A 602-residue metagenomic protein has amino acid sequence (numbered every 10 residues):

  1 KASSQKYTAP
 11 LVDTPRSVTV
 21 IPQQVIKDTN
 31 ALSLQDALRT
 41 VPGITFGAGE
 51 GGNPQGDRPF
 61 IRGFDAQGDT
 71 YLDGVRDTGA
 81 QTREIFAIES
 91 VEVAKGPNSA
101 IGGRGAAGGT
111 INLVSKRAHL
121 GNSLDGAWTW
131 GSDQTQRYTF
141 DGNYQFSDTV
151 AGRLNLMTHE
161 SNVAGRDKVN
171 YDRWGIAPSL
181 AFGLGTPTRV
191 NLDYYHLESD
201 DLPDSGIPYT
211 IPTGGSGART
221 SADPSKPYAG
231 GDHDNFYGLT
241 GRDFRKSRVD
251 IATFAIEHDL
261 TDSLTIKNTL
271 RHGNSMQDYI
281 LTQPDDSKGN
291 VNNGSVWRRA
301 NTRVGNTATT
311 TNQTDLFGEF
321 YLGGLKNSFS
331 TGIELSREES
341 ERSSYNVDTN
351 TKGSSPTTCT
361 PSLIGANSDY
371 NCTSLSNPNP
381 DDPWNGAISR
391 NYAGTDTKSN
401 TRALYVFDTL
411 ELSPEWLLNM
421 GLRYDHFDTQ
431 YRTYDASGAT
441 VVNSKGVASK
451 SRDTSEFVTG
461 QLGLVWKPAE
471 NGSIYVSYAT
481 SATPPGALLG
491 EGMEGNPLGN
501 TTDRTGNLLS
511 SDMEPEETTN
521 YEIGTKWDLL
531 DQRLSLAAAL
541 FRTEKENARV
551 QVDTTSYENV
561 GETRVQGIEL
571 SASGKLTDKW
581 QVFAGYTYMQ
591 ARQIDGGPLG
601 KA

Functional and structural regions predicted by a protein language model:
K1-G121, I523: Acidic, small-polar-rich N-terminal luminal/periplasmic segments of exported/outer-membrane proteins
A87-E89, A100-I176, L184-T188, D250 (+1 more regions): Outer-membrane beta-barrel translocator/receptor signature
L124-G126, G152-L154, V190-L192, I266-L270 (+5 more regions): Transmembrane beta-strands of outer-membrane beta-barrel proteins
W128-Q134, T158-N162, H196-D200, H272-D278 (+9 more regions): Transmembrane beta-strands of outer-membrane beta-barrel pores
H159-A164, Y171, I176-D259, N274-T307 (+3 more regions): Acidic/polar loop-and-plug regions of large Gram-negative outer-membrane beta-barrel proteins
A181-G185, T307, K326-S328, E334-E338 (+2 more regions): Structural signature of Gram-negative outer-membrane beta-barrels, strongest in the C-terminal barrel of TonB-dependent
A252-N274, N301-T433: Face-selective signature of the C-terminal outer-membrane beta-barrel domain
R533-S535, A539-E544, N559-A602: Gram-negative outer-membrane beta-barrel transporters
